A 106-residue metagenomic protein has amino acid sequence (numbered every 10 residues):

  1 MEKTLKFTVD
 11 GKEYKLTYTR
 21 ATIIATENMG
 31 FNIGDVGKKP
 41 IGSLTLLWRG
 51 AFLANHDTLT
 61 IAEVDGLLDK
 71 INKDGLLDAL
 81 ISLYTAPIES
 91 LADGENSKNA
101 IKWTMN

Functional and structural regions predicted by a protein language model:
M1-E13, A21-K38, T58-N106: Charged interaction scaffolds used for protein-protein
S43-A54, D78-S82: Short, hydrophobic/amphipathic alpha-helical patches that form generic packing surfaces within helical domains
